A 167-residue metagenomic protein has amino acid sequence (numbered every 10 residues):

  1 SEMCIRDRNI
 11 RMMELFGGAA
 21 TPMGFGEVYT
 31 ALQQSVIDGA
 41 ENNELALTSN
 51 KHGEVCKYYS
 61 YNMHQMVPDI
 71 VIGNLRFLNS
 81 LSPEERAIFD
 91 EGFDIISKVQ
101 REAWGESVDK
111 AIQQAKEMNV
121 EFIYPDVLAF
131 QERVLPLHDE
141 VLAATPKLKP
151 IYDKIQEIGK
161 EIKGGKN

Functional and structural regions predicted by a protein language model:
S1-E2, R6-N167: N-terminal secretory/targeting leader peptides
